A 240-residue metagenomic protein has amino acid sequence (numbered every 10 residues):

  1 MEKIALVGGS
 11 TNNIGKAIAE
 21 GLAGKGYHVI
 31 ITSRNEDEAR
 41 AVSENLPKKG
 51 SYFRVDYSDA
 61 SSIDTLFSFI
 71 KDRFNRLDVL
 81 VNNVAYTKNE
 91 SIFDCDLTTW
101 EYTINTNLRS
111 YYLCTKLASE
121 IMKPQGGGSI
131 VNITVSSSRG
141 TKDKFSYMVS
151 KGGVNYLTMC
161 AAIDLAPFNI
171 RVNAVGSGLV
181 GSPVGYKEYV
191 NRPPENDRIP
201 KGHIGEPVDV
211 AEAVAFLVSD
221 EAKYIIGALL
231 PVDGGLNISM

Functional and structural regions predicted by a protein language model:
T11-N12, N35: Conserved glycine-rich cofactor-binding loop
V42-E44, P167, G176-I199, D209 (+1 more regions): A glycine/serine/threonine-rich, flexible loop-to-helix segment that serves as the NAD(P) cofactor-binding "lid"
S91-I92, D96-I104, E195: Substrate-binding pocket helix/loop in short-chain dehydrogenase/reductase
E120, I163-P167, K223: Alpha-helical segment proximal to the catalytic Tyr-Lys
V131-G153, T158-P167: Catalytic loop of short-chain dehydrogenase/reductase
I199-V210, E221: A conserved structural motif in NAD(P)-dependent oxidoreductases
A215, I226-M240: Short C-terminal tail/terminal secondary-structure segment of NAD(P)H-dependent dehydrogenase/reductase domains
